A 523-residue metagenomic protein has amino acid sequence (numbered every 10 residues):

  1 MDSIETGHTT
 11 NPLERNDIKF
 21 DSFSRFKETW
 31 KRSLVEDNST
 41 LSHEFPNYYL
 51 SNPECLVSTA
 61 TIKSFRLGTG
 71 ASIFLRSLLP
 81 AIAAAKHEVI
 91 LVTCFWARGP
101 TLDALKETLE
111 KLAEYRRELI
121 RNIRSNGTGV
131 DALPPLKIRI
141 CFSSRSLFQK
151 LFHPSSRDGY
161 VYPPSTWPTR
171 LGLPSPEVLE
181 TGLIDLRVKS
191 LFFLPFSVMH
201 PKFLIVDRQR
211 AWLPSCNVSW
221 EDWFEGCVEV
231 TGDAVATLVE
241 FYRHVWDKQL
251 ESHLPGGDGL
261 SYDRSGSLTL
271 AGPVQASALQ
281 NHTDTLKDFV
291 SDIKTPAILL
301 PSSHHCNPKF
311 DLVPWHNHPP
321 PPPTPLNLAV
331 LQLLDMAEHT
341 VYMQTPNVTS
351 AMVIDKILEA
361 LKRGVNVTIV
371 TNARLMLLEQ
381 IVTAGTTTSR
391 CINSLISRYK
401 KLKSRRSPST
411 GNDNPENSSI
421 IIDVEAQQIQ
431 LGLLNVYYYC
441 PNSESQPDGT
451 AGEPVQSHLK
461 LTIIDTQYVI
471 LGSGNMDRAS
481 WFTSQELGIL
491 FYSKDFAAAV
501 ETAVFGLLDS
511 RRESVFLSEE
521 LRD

Functional and structural regions predicted by a protein language model:
M1-R66, A71-L75, L79, E107-R210 (+4 more regions): PLD/PLD-like phosphodiesterase catalytic module centered on the HKD motif
R32-T59, R66, E251-L254, S261-L326: Active-site cores of enzymes that catalyze phosphoryl transfer or operate on phosphate-rich substrates
L67-F74, C94-L105, P319-L326: Phosphate/oxyanion-binding active-site loops and adjacent basic polyanion-contact surfaces
L79-K86, L333-E338: Secondary-structure "cap/kink" motif recognition
I90-L91, V341-T345: Short catalytic-loop micro-motif centered on adjacent basic/acidic residues
W96-E107, S252-H253, N347-M352: Acidic-and-aromatic substrate-binding clefts and catalytic sites of carbohydrate-active enzymes
W220, F224-V230, A236-T237, F241 (+1 more regions): Soluble catalytic domains of enzymes that build or remodel membrane lipids, polysaccharides, and related
Y242-V274, A497-D523: Cysteine/selenocysteine-centered motifs that mediate thiol-based redox chemistry or coordinate metal-sulfur cofactors
